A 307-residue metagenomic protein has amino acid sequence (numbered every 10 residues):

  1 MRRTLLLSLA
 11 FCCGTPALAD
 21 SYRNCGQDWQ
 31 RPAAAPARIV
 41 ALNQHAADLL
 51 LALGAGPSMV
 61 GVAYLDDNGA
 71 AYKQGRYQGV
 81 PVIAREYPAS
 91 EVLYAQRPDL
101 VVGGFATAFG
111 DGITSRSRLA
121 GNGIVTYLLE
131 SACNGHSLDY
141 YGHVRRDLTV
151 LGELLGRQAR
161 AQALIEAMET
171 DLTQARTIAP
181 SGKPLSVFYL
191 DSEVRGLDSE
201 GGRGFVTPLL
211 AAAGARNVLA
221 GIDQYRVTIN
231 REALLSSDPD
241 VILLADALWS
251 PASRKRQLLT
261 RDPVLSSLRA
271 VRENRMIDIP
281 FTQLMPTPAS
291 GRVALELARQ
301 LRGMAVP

Functional and structural regions predicted by a protein language model:
T4-C13: Sec-dependent N-terminal signal peptides
T15-A19: Sec/Tat signal peptide C-region and signal peptidase I cleavage site
D20, A33, D111, S115-E193 (+2 more regions): Extracytoplasmic substrate-binding proteins
N24-G26, V80-E91, I222-R231: Short helix-initiation/N-cap motifs at beta->coil->alpha
R38-Q96, L100-T107, V218: A short, structured surface patch at a secondary-structure boundary
A63, E200-R226, E273: His/Asp/Glu-enriched short active-site or ligand-binding loop at hydrolase and phosphoryl-transfer sites
A89-G103, N230-A247: Proline-aspartate-enriched helix->loop->beta-strand connector
T107-G121, V241-T260: A ligand-binding cleft/hinge motif common to bilobed small-molecule-binding domains
